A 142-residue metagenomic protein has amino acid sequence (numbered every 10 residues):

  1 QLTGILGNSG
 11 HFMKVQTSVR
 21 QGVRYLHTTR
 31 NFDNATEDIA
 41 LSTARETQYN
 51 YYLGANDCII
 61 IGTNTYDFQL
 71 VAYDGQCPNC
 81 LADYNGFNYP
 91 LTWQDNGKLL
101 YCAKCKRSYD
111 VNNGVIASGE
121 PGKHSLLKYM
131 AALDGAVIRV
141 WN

Functional and structural regions predicted by a protein language model:
Q1-T92, M130-N142: N-terminal pre-ligand scaffold of iron-sulfur
T36-D38, N96-G97, K104-Y109: Generic detector of short, locally flexible boundary/turn motifs and exposed helical patches
A44-R45, L99, G114-V115: Short secondary-structure boundary micro-motifs
G54, W93-D95, C102, G122-L126: Short solvent-exposed loop/turn micro-motifs enriched in small/polar/acidic residues
V71, N96-L99: Processing junctions and N-termini across compartments
P78, C102-A103: Cys/His/Pro-rich metal-binding microdomains
F87-N96, N112-G119: Short cysteine/histidine-rich zinc-coordinating motifs and their immediately flanking basic loops
K104-N142: Short Fe-S-cluster ligation motifs
